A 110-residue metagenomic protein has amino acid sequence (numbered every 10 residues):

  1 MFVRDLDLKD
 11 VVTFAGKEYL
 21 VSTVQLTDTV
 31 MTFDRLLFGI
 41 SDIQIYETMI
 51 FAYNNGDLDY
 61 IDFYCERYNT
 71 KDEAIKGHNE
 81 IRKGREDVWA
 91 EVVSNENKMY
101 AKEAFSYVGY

Functional and structural regions predicted by a protein language model:
M1-E47: Short N-terminal "domain-start" leader segments that mark the transition from disordered tails or signal peptides into
D7, V12, G39, Q44 (+4 more regions): Short linear sequence motifs
G16, I75, K102-F105: Intrinsic disorder/low-complexity segments
D28, T32-Y64, E80-K83: Short aromatic-glycine-(Arg/Gly/Cys) micro-motifs in beta-strand/loop hairpins
L58, D87-E91: Short, solvent-exposed secondary-structure capping/transition elements
Y68-E86: A short, charged, amphipathic alpha-helix used as a generic interaction element across diverse proteins
E91-Y110: Intrinsically disordered, low-complexity charged/polar segments
